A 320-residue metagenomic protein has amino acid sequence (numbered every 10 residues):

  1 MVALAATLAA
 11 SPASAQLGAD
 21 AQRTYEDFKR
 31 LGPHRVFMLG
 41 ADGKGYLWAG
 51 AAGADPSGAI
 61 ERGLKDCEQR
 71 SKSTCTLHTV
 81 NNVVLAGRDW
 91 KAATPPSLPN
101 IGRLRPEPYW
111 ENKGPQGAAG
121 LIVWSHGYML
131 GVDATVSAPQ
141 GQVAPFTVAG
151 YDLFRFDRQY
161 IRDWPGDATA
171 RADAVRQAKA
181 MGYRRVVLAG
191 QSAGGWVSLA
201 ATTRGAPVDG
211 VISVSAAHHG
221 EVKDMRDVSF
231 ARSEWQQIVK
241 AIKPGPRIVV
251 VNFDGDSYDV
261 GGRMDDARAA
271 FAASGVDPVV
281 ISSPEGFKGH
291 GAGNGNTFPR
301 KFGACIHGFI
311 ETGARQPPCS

Functional and structural regions predicted by a protein language model:
A10-P12: N-terminal signal peptide c-region/cleavage motif recognized by signal peptidases
S14-P108, G120, V132, Q142: Secreted/extracellular ectodomain signature
R105, K113-F146: Short, surface-exposed "cap/lid" segments of acyl-processing enzymes
P145-R162: Conserved alpha/beta-hydrolase
R162-M181: Alpha/beta-hydrolase active-site loop
R185-V239: Primarily recognizes the serine-hydrolase "nucleophile elbow" in alpha/beta-hydrolase and SGNH/GDSL folds
A216-V280: The feature captures the conserved acid-bearing segment of alpha/beta-hydrolase catalytic domains
S274-S320: C-terminal catalytic histidine-bearing segment of alpha/beta-hydrolase fold enzymes
